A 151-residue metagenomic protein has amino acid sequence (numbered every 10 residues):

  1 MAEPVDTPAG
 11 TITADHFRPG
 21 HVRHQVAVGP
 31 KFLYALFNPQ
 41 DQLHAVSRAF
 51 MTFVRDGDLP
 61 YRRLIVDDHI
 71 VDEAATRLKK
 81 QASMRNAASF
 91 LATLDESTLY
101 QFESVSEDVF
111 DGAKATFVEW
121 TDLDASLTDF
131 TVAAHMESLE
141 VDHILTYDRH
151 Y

Functional and structural regions predicted by a protein language model:
M1-V66, K79-S89: Short, well-structured N-terminal submotif of metal-dependent ribonuclease cores
V28, I65-V66, S104, L127 (+1 more regions): Short beta-strand scaffold positions
Y34, A75-T76, K114: Amphipathic alpha-helical segments within well-ordered protein domains
P60-R63, L99-Q101, E140-D142: Short active-site oxyanion
A75-S104: Helix-adjacent hinge/juxtasegments
T98-W120: Acidic catalytic patch
S126-H143: Acidic, metal-associated active-site segment
